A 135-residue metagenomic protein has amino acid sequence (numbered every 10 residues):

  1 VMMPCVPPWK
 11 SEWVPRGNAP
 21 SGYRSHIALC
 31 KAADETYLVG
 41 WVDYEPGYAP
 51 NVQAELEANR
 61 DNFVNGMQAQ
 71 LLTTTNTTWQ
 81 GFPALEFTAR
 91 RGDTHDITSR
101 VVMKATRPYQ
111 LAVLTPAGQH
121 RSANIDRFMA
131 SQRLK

Functional and structural regions predicted by a protein language model:
V1-S11, E55-L71, T106-K135: Surface-exposed amphipathic alpha-helical segments
V6-L29, N59-K104: Signature of long, low-cysteine stretches enriched in small and polar/charged residues
S25-E55, V101, Y109-V113: A short acidic-to-branched-hydrophobic micro-motif
D34, D43, E55, D61 (+2 more regions): Acidic-enriched, low-complexity/disordered segments with a strong bias for Aspartate over Glutamate
V42-Y44, G92, T106, P116-A117: Solvent-exposed coil/turn segments that connect beta secondary-structure elements in extracytoplasmic/periplasmic
